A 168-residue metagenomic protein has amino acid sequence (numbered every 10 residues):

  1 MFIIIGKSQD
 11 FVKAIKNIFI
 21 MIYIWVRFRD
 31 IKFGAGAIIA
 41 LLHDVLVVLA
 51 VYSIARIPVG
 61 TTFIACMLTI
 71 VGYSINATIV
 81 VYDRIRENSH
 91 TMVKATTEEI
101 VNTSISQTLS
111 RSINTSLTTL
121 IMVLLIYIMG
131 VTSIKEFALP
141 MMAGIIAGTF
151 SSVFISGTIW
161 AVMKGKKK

Functional and structural regions predicted by a protein language model:
M1-F2, D44, I79, R111 (+1 more regions): Residue-level signature of catalytic and energy-coupling elements of molecular machines, predominantly ATP/GTP-dependent
G6-V51, L68, L117-I126: Internal alpha-helical transmembrane segments of multipass membrane proteins, especially hydrophobic lipid-embedded
R27-R29, A55-I57, I126-V131, K164: Short helix-capping/hinge motifs at transmembrane helix termini and TM-loop junctions
F33-T91, A143: Hydrophobic transmembrane alpha-helices and their membrane-interface caps in long multi-pass transport proteins
S74-I75, T108, S112-S116, I145-F154: Hydrophobic transmembrane alpha-helical segments of multi-pass transport and channel proteins
Y82, R86-K94, W160-K168: Juxtamembrane helix-loop transition segments at the membrane interface in multi-pass membrane proteins
M92-I113: Helix-loop junctions and hydrophobic alpha-helical segments within the transmembrane domains of large membrane
M129-K168: Hydrophobic alpha-helical transmembrane segments of membrane transport and translocation systems, primarily multi-pass
